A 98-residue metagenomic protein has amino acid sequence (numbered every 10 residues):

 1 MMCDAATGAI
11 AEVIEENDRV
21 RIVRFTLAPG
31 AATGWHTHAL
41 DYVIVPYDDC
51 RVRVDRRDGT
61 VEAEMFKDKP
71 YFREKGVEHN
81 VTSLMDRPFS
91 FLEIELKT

Functional and structural regions predicted by a protein language model:
M2-W35, A39: N-terminal first-folded block
L27-A28, G34-W35, E74, V81 (+1 more regions): Hydrophobic alpha-helical transmembrane segments of multi-pass integral membrane proteins
T33-W35, R53-V54, E78-M85: Short beta-strand His + acidic residue motifs that chelate non-heme Fe in jelly-roll/DSBH and cupin folds
T37-R53: Short, conserved beta-strand element in jelly-roll/cupin
D58-G76: Short acidic-glycine-tyrosine-enriched beta hairpin
K75-K97: Ligand-binding loop in jelly-roll beta-barrel domains
